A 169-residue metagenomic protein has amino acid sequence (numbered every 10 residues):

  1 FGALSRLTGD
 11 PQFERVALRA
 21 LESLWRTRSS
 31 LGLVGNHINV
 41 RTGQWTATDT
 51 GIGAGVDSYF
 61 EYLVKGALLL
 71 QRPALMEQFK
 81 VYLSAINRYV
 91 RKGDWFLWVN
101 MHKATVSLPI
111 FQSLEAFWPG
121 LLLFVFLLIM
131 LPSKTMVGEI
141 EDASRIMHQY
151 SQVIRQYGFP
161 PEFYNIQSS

Functional and structural regions predicted by a protein language model:
F1-S169: Glycan-recognition and catalytic cores of secretory/periplasmic carbohydrate-active enzymes
